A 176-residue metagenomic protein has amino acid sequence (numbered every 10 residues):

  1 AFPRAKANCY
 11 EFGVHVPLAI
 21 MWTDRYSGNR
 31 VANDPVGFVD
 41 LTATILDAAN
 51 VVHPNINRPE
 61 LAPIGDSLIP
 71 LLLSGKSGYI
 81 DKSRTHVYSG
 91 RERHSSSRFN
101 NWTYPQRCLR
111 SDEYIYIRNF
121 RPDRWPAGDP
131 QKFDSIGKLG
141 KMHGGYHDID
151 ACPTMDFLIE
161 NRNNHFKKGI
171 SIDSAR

Functional and structural regions predicted by a protein language model:
A1, R25-Y26, H94-S95, P122-D123: Solvent-exposed loop/turn segments at secondary-structure junctions within structured extracellular/periplasmic domains
P3-S83, R107, I117-R118, A175: Substrate-binding rim/cap in mid-to-C-terminal beta-strand-loop elements of soluble/periplasmic
K6, M21-W22, S89-R91, S95-S97 (+1 more regions): Mixed-charge, polar/low-complexity N-terminal
Y10-E11, S95-R176: C-terminal, low-complexity/hydrophilic appendages and adjacent surface loops of extracellular/periplasmic anionic
F38, I64-D66, R91-H94, W102: Conserved glycosyltransferase catalytic-site signature
S83-S89: WW-domain-binding short linear motifs
